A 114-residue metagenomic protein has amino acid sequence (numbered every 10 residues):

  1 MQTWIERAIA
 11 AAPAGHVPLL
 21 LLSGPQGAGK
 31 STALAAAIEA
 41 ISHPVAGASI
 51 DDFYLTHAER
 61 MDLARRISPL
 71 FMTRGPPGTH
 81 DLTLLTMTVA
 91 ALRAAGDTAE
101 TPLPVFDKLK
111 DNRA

Functional and structural regions predicted by a protein language model:
M1-L21, P25: Extreme N-terminal, non-catalytic leader segments that precede Walker-type/kinase nucleotide-binding cores
A8-A12, I41, L92: Hydrophobic helix-cap positions at the C-terminus of alpha-helices in RecA-like/P-loop ATPase nucleotide-binding cores
K30: Conserved lysine of the Walker
A33: Hydrophobic positions on the alpha1 helix immediately C-terminal to the Walker A/P-loop
A36: Active-site signature of alpha/beta-hydrolase-fold catalytic machinery across serine- and Asp/Cys-nucleophile hydrolases
E39-G47: Post-Walker A helix-loop "phosphate-sensing" segment adjacent to the P-loop in P-loop NTPases
A46-S49, F53-D107: Conserved nucleotide-sensing/catalytic segment adjacent to the nucleotide-binding pocket in NTP-handling enzymes
L109-A114: Conformational switch/transducer regions in large eukaryotic molecular machines and scaffolds
